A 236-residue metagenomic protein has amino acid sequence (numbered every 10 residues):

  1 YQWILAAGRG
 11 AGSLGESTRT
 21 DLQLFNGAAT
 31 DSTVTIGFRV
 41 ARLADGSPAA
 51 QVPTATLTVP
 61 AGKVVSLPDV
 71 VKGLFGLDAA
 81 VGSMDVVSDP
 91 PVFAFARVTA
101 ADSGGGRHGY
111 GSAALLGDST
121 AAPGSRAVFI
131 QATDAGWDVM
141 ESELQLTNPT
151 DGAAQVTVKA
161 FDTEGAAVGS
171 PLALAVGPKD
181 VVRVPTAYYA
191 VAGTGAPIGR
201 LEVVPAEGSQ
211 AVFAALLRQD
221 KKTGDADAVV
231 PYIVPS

Functional and structural regions predicted by a protein language model:
Y1-S236: Gly/Pro-rich, tryptophan- and cysteine-flecked surface segments typical of secreted/extracellular proteins
